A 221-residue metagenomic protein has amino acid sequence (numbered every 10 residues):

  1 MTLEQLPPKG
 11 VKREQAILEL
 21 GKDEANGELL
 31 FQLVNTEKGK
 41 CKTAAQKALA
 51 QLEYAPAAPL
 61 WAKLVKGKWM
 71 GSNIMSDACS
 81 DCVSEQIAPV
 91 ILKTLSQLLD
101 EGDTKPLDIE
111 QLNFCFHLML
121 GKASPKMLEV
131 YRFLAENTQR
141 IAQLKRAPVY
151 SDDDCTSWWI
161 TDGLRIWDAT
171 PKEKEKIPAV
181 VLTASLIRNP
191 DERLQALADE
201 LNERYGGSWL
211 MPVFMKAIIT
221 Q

Functional and structural regions predicted by a protein language model:
M1-Q5, D23-N35, Y54-K66, E85-D100 (+5 more regions): Amphipathic alpha-helical scaffolding segments comprising HEAT/armadillo-like alpha-solenoid repeats
E4-V11, N35-K40, V65-M70, Q97-L107 (+5 more regions): Short coil turns that connect the paired helices of HEAT/ARM alpha-solenoid repeats
G10-R13, K42, G71-M75, D108-L112 (+3 more regions): Residue-level detector of extended alpha-helical repeat arrays and alpha-solenoid scaffolds
K12-E19, K40-Q51, D77: Non-membrane alpha-helical segments in proteins
L18, K47, D77, K93 (+2 more regions): Residue-level signature of alpha-solenoid helical repeat scaffolds
L20-E24, L49-E53, C79-I87, L99 (+4 more regions): Alpha-solenoid repeat junctions
G102, L107-L118, K122, Y131: Long, charge-rich C-terminal accessory regions
D108-F116, D152-R165, L182: Extended HEAT/HEAT-like alpha-solenoid repeat tracts in very large eukaryotic scaffold/adaptor proteins
